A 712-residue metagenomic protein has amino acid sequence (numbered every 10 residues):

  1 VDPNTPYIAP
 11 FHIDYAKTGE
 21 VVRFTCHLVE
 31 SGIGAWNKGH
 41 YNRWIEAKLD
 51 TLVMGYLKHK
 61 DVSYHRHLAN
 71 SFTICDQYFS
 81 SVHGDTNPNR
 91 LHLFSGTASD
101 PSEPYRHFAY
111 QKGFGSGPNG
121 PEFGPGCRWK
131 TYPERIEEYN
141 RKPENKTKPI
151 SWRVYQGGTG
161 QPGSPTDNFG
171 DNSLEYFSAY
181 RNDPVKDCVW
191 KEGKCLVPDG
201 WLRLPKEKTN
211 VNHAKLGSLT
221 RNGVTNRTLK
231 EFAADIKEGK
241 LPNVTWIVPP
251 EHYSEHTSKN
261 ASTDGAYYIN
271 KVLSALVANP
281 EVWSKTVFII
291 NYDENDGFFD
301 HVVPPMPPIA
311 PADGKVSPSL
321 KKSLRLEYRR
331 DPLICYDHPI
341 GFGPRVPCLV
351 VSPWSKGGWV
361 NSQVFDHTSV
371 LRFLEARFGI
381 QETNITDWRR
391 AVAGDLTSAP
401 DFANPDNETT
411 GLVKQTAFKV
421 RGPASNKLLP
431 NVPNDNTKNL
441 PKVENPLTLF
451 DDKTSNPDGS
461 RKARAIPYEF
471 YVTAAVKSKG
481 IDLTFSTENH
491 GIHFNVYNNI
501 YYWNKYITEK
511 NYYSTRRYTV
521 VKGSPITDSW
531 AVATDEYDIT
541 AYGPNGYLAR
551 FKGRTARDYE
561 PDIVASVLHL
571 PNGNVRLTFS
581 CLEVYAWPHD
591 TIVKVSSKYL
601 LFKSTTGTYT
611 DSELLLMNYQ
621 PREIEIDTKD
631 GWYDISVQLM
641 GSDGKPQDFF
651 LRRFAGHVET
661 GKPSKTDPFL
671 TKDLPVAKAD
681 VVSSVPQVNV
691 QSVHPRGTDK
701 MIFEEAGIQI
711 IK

Functional and structural regions predicted by a protein language model:
V1-I711: N-terminal pro-sequences and low-complexity stem/linker regions of secreted or lumenal proteins
